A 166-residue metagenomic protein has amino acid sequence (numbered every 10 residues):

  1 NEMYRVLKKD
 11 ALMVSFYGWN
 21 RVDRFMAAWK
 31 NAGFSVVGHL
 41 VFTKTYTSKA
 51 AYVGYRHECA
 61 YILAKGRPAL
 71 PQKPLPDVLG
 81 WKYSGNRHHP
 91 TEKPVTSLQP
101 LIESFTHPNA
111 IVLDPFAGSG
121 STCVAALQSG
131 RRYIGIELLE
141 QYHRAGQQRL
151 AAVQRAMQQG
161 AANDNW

Functional and structural regions predicted by a protein language model:
N1-R144: Core catalytic lobe of class I
Q147-W166: S-adenosyl-L-methionine
